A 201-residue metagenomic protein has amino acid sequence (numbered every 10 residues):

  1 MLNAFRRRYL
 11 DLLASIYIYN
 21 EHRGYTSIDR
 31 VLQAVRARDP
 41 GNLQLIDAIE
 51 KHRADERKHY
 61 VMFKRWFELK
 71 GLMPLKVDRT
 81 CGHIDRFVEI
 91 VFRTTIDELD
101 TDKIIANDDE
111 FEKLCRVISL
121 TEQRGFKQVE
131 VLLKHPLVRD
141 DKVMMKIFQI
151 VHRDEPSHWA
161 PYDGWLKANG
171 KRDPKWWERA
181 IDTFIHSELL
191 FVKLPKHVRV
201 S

Functional and structural regions predicted by a protein language model:
M1-S201: Non-heme di-metal
